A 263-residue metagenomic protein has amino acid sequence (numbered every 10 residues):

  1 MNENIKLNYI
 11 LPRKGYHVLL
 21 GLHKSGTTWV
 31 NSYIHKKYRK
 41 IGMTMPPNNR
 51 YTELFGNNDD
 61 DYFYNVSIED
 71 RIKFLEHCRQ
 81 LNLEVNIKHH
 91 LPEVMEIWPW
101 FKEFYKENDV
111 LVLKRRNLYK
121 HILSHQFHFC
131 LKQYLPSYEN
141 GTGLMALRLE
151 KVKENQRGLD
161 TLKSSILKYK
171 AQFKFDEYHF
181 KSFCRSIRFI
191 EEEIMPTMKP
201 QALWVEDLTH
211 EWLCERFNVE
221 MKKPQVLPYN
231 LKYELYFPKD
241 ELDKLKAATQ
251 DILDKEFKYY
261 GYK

Functional and structural regions predicted by a protein language model:
M1-H17, K153-K174, Y178-P196, Q201-K263: PAPS-dependent sulfotransferases, especially Golgi type II membrane carbohydrate sulfotransferases
M1-Q80, Q225: PAPS-dependent sulfotransferase catalytic core
H17, V85-I87, D109-L113, Q201-L203: Hydrophobic/aromatic beta-strand patches that form the interior of the parallel beta-sheet core in alpha/beta enzyme
G26-N31, E53-L54, E93-E96, L118-L123 (+1 more regions): Short catalytic/ligand-binding loop motif for oxyanion handling, primarily in non-cytosolic enzymes, centered on
C78-W98: Glycine-rich phosphate-binding loop used to anchor ATP phosphates in small-molecule kinases, encompassing both
F101-E107: Short, conserved loop/helix-junction motifs that constitute active-site signature segments in enzyme catalytic cores
E107-H128: Conserved phosphate-donor/acceptor-positioning beta-strand/loop module used by diverse small-molecule
H125-G141: Short, surface-exposed, charged loop/turn segments at secondary-structure junctions
